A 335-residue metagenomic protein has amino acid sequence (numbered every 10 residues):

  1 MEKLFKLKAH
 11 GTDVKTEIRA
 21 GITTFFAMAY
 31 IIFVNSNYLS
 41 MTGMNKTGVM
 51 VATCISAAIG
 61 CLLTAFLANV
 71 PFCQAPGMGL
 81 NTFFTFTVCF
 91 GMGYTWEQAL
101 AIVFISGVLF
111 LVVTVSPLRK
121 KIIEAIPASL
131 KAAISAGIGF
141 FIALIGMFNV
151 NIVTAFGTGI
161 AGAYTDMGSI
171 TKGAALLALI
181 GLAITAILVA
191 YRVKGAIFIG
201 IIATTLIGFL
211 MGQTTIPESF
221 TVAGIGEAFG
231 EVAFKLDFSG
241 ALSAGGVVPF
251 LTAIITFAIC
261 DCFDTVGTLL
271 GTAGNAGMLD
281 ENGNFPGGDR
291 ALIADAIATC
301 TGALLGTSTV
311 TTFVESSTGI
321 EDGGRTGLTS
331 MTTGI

Functional and structural regions predicted by a protein language model:
M1-G48, Y164-M167, I199-D289: Helix-loop-helix hairpins and the membrane-proximal interhelical loops of multi-pass alpha-helical transport proteins
E2-N35, S56, G77-F86, F90-I138 (+1 more regions): Helix-loop-helix junctions within the multi-pass membrane cores of secondary transporters/permeases
I22-A29, I59-L62, F66, M147 (+2 more regions): Hydrophobic/aromatic residues within the transmembrane alpha-helices of Major Facilitator Superfamily
F33-N37, T53, C61, T82 (+6 more regions): Transmembrane alpha-helix boundary and packing residues in multipass membrane permease domains and related
M41-V49, L67-C73, A163-A174, I320-M331: Short, amphipathic, aromatic/basic-enriched membrane-interface segments that mark the entry/exit of transmembrane
A57-M78, L109: Juxtamembrane transmembrane-helix boundary signature
C61, F110-T114, F257-F263, T299: Alpha-helical transmembrane segments of multi-pass membrane proteins
M92-L206, L210, T214, M331-I335: Membrane-embedded alpha-helical modules
